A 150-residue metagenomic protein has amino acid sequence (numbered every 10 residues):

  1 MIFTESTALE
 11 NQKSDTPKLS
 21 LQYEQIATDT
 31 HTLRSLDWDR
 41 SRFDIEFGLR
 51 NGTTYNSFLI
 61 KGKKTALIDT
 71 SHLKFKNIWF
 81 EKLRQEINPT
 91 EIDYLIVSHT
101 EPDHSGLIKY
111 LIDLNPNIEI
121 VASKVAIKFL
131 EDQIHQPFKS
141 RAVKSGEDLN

Functional and structural regions predicted by a protein language model:
I2-A8: Cytosolic, low-complexity regulatory segments enriched in Ser/Pro/Gly with interspersed Lys/Arg in eukaryotic signaling
L9, S14, K18, E24-T28 (+1 more regions): Metallo-beta-lactamase
Y23-Q85: Conserved beta-strand hairpin/beta-sheet module of binuclear metal-dependent hydrolase folds, prominently
R42-F43, L107-I108, D132: Short glycine-/acidic-enriched loop or helix-start segments at secondary-structure transitions that form or flank
K63, K74-V121: Active-site metal-binding motif and surrounding structural segment of the metallo-beta-lactamase
